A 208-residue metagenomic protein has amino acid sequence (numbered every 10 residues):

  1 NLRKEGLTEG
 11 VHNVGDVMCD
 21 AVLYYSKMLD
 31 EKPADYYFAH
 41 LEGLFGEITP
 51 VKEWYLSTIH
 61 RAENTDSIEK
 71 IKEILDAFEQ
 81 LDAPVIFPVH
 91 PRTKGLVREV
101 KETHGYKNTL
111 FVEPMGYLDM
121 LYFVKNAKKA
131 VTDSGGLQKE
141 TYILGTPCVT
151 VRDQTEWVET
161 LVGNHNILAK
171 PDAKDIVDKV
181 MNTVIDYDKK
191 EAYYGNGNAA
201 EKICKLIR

Functional and structural regions predicted by a protein language model:
N1-A83, F87, R92-R208: Nucleotide-activated sugar donor-binding and catalytic core shared by glycosyltransferases and related lipid-linked
